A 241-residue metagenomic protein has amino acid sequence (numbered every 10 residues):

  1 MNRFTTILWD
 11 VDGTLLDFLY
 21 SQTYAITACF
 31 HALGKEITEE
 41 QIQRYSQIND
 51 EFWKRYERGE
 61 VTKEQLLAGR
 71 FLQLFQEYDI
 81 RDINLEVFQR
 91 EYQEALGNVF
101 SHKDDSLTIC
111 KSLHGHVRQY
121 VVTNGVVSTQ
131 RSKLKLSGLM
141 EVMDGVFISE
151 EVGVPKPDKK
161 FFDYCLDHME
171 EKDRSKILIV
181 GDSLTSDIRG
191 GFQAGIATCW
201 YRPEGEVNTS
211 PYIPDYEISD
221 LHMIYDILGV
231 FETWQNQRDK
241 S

Functional and structural regions predicted by a protein language model:
M1-I7, K111, Y120, V126-S241: Asp-based, Mg2+/Mn2+-dependent phosphohydrolase catalytic module
N2-D104: N-terminal helical cap/lid subdomain that shapes the substrate entry/recognition surface in HAD-like hydrolases
S21-Y24, S101, T108, S128-T129 (+1 more regions): Short alpha-helical
G34, D79, H116-V117, G138 (+1 more regions): Glycine-centered loop/turn motif at secondary-structure junctions
G59, N98, Q119, S175-K176: A generic structural signal for short
D105-H116: Catalytic-core regions built around general acid/base machinery
